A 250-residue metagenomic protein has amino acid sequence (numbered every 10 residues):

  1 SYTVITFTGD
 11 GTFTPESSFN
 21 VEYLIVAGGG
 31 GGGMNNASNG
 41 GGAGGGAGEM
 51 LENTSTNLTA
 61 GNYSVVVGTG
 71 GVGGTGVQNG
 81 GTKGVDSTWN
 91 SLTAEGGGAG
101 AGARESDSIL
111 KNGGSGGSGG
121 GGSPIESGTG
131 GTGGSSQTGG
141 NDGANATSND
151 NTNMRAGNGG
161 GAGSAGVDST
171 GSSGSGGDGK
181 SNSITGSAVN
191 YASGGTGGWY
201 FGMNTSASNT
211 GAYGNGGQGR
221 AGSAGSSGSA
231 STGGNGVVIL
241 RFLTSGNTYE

Functional and structural regions predicted by a protein language model:
S1-E250: Low-complexity, glycine/proline-biased repetitive segments and flexible coils/loops
